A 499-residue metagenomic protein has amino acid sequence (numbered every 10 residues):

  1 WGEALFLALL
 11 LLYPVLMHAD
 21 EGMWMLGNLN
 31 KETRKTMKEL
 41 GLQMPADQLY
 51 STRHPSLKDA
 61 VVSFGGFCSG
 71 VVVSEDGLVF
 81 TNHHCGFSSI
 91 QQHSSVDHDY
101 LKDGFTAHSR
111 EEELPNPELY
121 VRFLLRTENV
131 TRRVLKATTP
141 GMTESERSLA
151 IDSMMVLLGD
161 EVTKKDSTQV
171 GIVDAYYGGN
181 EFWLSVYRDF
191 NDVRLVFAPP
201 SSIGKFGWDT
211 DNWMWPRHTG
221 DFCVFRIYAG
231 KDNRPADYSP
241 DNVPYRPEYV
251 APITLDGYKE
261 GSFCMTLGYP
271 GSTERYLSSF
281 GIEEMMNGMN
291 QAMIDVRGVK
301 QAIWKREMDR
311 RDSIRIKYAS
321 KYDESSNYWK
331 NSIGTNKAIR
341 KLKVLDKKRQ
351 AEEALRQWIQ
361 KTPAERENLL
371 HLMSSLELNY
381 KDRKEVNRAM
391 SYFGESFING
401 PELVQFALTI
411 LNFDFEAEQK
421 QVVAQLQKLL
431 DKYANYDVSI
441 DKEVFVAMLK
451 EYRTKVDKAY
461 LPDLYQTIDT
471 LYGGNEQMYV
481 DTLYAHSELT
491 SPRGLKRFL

Functional and structural regions predicted by a protein language model:
W1-E21: Bacterial Sec-dependent N-terminal signal peptides
V15-L499: Terminal presequence/propeptide segments associated with secretion/organelle targeting and zymogen/polyprotein
